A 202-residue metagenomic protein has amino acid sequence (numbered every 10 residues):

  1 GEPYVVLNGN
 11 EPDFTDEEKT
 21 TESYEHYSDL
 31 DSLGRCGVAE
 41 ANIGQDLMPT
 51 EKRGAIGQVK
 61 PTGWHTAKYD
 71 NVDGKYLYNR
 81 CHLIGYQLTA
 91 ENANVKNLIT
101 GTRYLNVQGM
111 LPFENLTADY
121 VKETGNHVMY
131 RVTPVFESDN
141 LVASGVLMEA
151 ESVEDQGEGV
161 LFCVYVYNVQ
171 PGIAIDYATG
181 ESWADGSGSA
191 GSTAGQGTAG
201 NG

Functional and structural regions predicted by a protein language model:
G1-T20: Short, Gly/Pro- and small/polar-rich lid/capping loops
F14-G202: Domain-level detector of nuclease and nuclease-like folds in predominantly extracellular/periplasmic contexts
